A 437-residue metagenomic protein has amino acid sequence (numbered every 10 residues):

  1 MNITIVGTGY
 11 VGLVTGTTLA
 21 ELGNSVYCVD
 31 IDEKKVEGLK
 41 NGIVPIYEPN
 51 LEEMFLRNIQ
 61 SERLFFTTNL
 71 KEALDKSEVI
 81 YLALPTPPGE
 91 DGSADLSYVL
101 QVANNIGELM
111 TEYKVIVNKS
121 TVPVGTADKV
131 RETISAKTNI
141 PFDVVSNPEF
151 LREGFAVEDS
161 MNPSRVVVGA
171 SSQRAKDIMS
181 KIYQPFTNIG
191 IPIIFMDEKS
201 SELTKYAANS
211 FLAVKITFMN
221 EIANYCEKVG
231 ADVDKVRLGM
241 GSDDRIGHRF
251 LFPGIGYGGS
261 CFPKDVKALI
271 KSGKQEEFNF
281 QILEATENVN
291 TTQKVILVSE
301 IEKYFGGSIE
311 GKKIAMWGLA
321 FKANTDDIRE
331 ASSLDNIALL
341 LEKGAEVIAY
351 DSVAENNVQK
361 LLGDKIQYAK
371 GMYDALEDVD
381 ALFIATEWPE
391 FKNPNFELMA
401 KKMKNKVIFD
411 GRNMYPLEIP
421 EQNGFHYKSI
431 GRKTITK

Functional and structural regions predicted by a protein language model:
M1-K437: Structural/interface elements that position substrates and couple domains in central-metabolism enzymes
